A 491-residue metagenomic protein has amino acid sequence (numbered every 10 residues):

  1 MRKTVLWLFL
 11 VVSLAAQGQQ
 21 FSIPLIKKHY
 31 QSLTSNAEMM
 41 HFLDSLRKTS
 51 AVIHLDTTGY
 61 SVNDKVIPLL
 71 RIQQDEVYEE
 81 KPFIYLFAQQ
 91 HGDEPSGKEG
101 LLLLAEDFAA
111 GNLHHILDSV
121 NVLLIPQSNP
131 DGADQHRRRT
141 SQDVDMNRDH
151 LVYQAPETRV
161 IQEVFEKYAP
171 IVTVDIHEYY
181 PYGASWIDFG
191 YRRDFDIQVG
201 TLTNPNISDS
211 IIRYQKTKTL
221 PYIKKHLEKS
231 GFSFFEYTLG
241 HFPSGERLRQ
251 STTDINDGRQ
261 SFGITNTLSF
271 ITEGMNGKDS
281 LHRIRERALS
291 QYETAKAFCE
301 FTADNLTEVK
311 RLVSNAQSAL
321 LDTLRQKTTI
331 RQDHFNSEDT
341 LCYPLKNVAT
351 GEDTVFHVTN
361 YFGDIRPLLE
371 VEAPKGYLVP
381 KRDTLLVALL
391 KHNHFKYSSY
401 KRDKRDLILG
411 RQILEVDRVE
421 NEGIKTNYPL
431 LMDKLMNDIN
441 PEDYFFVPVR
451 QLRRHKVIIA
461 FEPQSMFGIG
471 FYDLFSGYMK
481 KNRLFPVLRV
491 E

Functional and structural regions predicted by a protein language model:
T4-L14: Sec-dependent N-terminal signal peptides
Q17-E491: Structured catalytic-domain cores with a bias toward divalent-metal coordination
